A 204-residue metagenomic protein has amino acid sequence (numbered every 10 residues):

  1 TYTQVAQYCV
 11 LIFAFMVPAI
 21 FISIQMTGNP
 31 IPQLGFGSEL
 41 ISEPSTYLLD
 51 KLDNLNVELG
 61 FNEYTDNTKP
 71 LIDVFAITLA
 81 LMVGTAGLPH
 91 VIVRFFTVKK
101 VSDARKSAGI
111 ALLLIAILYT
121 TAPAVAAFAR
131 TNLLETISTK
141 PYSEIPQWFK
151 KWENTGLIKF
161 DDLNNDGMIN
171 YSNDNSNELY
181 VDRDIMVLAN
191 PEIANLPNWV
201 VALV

Functional and structural regions predicted by a protein language model:
T1-A6: Transmembrane helix-loop boundary segments of multi-pass membrane transporters
Y8-A202: Loop-to-helix junctions at membrane interfaces in multi-pass transport proteins
